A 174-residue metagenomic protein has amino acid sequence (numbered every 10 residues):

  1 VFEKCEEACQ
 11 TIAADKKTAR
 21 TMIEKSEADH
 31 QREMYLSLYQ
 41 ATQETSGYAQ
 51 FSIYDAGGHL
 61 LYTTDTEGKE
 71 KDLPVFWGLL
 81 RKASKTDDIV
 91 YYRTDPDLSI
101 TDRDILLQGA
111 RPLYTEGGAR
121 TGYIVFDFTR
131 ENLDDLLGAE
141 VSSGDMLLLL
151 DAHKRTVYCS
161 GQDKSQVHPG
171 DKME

Functional and structural regions predicted by a protein language model:
V1-C9, F51, I89-P96, L147: Short intrinsically disordered, low-complexity coil segments enriched in acidic
V1-E24, Q43: Juxtamembrane extracytoplasmic/periplasmic/luminal helical "stalk" adjacent to the first N-terminal
T11-A14, F51-G58, M146-T156: Short hydrophobic alpha-helical segments used for membrane anchoring or interfacial signaling
K16, K25, T86-D87, E140-V141 (+1 more regions): Alpha-helix boundary/capping residues
R20-T21, Y54-D65, K154-G161: Amphipathic coiled-coil signal-relay and dimerization helices
M22-M34: Signal-transducing coiled-coil linker helices
Q31-S46, T66-E67, F76-W77, K82 (+2 more regions): Solvent-exposed, extracytoplasmic
Q43-R130, L136: Extracytoplasmic/periplasmic ligand-binding sensor regions of membrane-associated signaling proteins
